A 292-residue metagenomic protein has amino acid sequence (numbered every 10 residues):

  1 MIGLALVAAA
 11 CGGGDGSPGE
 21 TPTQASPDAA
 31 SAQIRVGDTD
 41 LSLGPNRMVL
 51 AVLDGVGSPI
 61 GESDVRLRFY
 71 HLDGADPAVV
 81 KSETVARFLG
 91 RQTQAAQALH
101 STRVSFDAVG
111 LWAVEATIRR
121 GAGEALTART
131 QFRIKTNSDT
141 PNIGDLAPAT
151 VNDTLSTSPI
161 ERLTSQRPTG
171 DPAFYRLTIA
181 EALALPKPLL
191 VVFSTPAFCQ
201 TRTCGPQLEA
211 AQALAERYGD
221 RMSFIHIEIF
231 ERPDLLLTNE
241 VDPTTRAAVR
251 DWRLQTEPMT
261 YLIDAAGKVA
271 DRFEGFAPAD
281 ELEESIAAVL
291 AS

Functional and structural regions predicted by a protein language model:
V7-A10: C-terminal motif of bacterial Sec signal peptides marking the signal peptidase cleavage site
G12-D15: Bacterial signal peptide processing site
P18-L163: Contiguous segments within soluble domain cores/interaction surfaces
T140-P141, P148-P159, V269-S292: Thiol-/selenol-based redox modules, centered on thioredoxin-like and closely related oxidoreductase domains
P159-R162, D171, I179-Q200: Short active-site neighborhood of thiol/selenol oxidoreductases, capturing the structured segment around
S194, H226-E228: Residue-level recognition of beta-strand->loop/alpha-helix junctions
T201-Y218: Typically the conserved alpha-helix immediately C-terminal to a functionally engaged Cys/Sec in thioredoxin-like
G219, I229-E257, L262-V269, A287-A291: Thioredoxin-like thiol-disulfide oxidoreductase module
